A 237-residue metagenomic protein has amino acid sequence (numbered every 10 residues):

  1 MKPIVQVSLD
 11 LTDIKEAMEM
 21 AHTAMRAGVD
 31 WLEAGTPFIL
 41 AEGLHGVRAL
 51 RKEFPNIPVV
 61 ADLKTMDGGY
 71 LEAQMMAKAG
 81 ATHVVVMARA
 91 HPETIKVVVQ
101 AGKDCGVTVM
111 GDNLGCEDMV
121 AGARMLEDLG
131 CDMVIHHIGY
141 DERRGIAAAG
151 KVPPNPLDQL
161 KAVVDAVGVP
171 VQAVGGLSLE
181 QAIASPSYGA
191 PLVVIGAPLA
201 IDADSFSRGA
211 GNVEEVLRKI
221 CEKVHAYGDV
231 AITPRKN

Functional and structural regions predicted by a protein language model:
M1-Y70, L126, R208-K219: Conserved N-terminal beta1-alpha1 strand-loop-helix module at the mouth
D10, W31-I39, P58-M66, T82-E93 (+3 more regions): Catalytic beta/alpha-barrel core
E16, M20, G28, E42-G46 (+11 more regions): General structural feature for long, well-ordered alpha-helical segments within catalytic domains of soluble enzymes
M20, G68-A79, E117-L129, A166-V169 (+2 more regions): Catalytic cores of alpha/beta
R26-D30, E53-I57, K78-H83, K103-T108 (+3 more regions): Glycine-enriched alpha-helix->loop->beta-strand junction motifs that scaffold or abut catalytic
L40-K64, V97-G115, K151-A173, G211-P234: Alpha-helix-loop-beta-strand connector modules within alpha/beta enzyme cores
A81-E93, V134-I146, Y188-L217: Glycine-rich phosphate-binding active-site loops on the catalytic face of alpha/beta enzymes
G115-A166: Active-site rim beta-loop-alpha module in soluble metabolic enzymes
